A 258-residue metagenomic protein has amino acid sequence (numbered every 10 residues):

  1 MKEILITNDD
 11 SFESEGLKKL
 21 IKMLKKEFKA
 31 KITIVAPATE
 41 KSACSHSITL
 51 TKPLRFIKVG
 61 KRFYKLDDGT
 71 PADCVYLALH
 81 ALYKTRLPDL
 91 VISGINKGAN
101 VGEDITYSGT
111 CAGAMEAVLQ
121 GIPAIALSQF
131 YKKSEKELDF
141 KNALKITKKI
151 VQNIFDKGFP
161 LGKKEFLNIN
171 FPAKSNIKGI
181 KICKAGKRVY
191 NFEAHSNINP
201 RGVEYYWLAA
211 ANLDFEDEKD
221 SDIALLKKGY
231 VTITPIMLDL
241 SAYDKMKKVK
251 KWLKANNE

Functional and structural regions predicted by a protein language model:
I4, L20-A81, R86-L87: A cross-family phosphate/adenosyl-ligand binding-site feature
I6-E13, D104-I105: Short, glycine-rich nucleotide/cofactor-binding loops
A99-S108: Glycine/threonine-rich flexible loop motifs
G113-V118: Hydrophobic/aromatic ligand-binding patch that stacks against planar heteroaromatic rings of cofactors or nucleotides
I125-N153: Short, glycine-/small-residue-rich phosphate/pyrophosphate-handling segment
F159-G162, F166-E258: C-terminal accessory domains and tails appended to enzymatic cores
